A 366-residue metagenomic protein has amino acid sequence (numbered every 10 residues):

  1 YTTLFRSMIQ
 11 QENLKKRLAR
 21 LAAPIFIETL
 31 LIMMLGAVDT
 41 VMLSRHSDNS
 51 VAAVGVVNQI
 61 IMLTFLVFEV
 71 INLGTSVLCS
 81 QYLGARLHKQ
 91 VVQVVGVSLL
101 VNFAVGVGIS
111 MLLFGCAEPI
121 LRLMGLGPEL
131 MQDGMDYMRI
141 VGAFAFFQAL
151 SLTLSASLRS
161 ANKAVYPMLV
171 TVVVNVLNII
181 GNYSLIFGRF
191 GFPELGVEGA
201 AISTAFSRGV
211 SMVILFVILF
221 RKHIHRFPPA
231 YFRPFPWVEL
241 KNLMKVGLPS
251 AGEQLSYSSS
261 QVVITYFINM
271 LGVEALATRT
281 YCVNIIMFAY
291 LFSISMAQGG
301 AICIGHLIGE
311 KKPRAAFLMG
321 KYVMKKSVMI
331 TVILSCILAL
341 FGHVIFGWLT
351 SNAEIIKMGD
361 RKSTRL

Functional and structural regions predicted by a protein language model:
Y1-L4, L366: Short, small-residue-biased leader/transition segments that mark boundaries at the very start of proteins
F5-L21, A201-T204, F216-Y257: Interhelical loop/hinge segments that connect adjacent transmembrane helices in multipass membrane
M34-A52, L121-P128, G181-L195, L255-F288 (+2 more regions): Helix-terminus/linker motif at the lipid-water interface of multi-pass membrane proteins
V51-M111, Q148-P167, T265, T278-G342 (+1 more regions): Small-residue-rich hydrophobic transmembrane alpha-helices
N72, V141-S160, P167-N175, A200-L215 (+2 more regions): Short runs within selected transmembrane alpha-helices of multi-pass transporters and secretion channels
G108-R139, I333-D360: Short membrane-interface helical motifs at transmembrane helix boundaries in multi-pass membrane transporters
P128-L154, M287, S293, A353-R365: Alpha-helical transmembrane segments of multi-pass membrane proteins
V165, V176-V213, G342-W348, I356-K357: Membrane-interface helix-loop junctions in multi-pass transport and translocation proteins
